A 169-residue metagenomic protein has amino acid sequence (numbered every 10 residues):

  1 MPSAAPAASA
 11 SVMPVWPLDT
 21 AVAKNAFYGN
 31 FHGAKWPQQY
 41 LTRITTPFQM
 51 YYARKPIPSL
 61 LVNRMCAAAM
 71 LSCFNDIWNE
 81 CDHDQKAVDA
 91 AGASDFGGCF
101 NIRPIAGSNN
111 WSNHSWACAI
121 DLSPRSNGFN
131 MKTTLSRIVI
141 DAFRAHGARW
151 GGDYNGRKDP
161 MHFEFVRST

Functional and structural regions predicted by a protein language model:
M1-F31: N-terminal low-complexity, Pro/Thr/Ser-rich intrinsically disordered segments that act as propeptides or flexible
A4, W16, K24, P58-L61 (+4 more regions): Short, flexible coil/linker segments at or flanking structured domains
P6, P17-A21, A34, Q38 (+4 more regions): Homeobox/homeodomain signature
V22-G92: Active-site acidic/histidine clusters and adjacent loop/turn architecture that either coordinate catalytic ions
N25, N30, N63, N75 (+5 more regions): Detector for Asparagine
F74-S115, R149: Active-site-adjacent loop/helix surface patches within enzyme catalytic domains that shape the substrate-binding cleft
I105-T169: Catalytic cores and adjacent binding grooves of peptidoglycan-active enzymes
